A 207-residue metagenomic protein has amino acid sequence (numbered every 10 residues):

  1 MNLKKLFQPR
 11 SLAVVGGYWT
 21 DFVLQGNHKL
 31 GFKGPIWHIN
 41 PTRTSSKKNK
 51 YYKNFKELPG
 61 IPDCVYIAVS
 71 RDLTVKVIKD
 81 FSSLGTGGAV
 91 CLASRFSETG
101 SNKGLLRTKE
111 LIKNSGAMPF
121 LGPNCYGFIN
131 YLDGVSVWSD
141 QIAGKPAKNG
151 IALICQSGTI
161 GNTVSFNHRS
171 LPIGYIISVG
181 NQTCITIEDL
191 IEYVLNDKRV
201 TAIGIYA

Functional and structural regions predicted by a protein language model:
M1-A207: Catalytic-core regions of core metabolic enzymes, especially those transforming organic acids/acyl-group intermediates
